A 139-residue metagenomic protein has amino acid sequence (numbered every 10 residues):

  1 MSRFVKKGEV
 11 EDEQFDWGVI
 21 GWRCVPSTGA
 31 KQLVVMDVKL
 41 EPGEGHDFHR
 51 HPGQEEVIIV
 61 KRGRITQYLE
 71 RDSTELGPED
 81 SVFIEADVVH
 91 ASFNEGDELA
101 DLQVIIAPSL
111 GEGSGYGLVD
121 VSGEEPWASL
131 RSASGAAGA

Functional and structural regions predicted by a protein language model:
M1-Q32, L118-A139: A short, N-terminal "cap"/entry segment at the start of jelly-roll beta-barrel domains of the cupin/DSBH fold
I20-W22, M36-H51: Conserved short histidine dyad/triad with adjacent acidic residue
V35-V38, F83, E98-Y116: A short hydrophobic beta-strand segment most commonly corresponding to one strand of the jelly-roll/cupin
D47-F48, Q67-Y68, I84, H90-G96: Short beta-strand His + acidic residue motifs that chelate non-heme Fe in jelly-roll/DSBH and cupin folds
G53-E55, I59-I65: Glycine- and acidic-residue-biased ligand/ion/polar-headgroup-sensing regions
R71-A86: Short acidic-glycine-tyrosine-enriched beta hairpin
